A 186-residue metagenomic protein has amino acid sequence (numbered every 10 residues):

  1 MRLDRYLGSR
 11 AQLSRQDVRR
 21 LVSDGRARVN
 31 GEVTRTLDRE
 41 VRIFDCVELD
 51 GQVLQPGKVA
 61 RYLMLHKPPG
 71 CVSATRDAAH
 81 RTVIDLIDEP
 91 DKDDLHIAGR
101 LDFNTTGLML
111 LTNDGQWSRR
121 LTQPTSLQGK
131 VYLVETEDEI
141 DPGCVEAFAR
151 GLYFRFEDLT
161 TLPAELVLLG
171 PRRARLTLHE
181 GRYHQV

Functional and structural regions predicted by a protein language model:
M1-Q185: Basic, flexible Lys/Arg- and Gly-enriched helix-loop patches that mediate nucleic-acid binding at interfaces with rRNA
